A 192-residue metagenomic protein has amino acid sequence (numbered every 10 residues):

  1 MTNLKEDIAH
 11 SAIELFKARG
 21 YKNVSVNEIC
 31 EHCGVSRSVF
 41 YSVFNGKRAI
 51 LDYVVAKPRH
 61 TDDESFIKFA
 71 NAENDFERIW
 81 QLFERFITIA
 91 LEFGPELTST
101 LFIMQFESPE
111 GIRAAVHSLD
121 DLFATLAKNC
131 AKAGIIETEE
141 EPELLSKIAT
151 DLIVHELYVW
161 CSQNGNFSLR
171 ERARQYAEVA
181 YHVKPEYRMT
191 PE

Functional and structural regions predicted by a protein language model:
L4-A12, I29, V54-P58, D62 (+1 more regions): Generic hydrophobic, amphipathic alpha-helix propensity
D7, L15-A49, Y53: Helix-turn-helix
S25, P95-L101, T138-E139, L169 (+1 more regions): Short, hydrophobic secondary-structure boundary micro-motifs
Y53, I67-E92, L145-A149, R170 (+1 more regions): Hydrophobic alpha-helical connector segments
H60-D63, S108-A133, E143-K147: Amphipathic alpha-helical packing segments from all-alpha helical-bundle domains
E77-W80, R113-V116, K132-T150, S168-R172: All-alpha amphipathic helical-bundle segments outside canonical DNA-binding/catalytic cores that form hydrophobic
T88, T125-K132, K147-H155, Q163-E192: C-terminal peripheral helix-coil segments that are non-catalytic and often amphipathic
I89-E110, Y158-S162: Amphipathic alpha-helical segments used for helix-helix packing
